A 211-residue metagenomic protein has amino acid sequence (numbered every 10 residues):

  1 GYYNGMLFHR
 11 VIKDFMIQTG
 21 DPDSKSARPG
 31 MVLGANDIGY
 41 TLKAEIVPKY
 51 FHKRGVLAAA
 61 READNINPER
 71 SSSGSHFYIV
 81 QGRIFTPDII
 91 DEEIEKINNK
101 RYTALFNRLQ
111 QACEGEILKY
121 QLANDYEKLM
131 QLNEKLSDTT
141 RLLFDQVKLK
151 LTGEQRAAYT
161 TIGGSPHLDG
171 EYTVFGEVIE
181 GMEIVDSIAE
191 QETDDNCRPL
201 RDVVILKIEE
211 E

Functional and structural regions predicted by a protein language model:
G1-E211: Cyclophilin-like peptidyl-prolyl cis-trans isomerases
